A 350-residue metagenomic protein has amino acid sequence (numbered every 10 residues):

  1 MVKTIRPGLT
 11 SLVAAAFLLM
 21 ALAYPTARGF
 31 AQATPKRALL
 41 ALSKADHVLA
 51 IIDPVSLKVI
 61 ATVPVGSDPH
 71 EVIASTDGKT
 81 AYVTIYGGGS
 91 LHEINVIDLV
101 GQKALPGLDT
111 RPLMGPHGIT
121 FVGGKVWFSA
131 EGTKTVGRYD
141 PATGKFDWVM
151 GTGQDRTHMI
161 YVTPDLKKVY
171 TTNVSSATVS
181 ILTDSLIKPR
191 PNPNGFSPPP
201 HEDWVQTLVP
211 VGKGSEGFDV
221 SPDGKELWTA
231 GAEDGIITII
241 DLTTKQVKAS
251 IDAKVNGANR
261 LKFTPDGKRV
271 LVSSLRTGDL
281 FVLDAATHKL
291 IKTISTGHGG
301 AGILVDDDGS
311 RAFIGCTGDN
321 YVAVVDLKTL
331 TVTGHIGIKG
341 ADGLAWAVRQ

Functional and structural regions predicted by a protein language model:
V2-A16, A23: Bacterial N-terminal signal peptides that target proteins for export
A16-Q350: Predominantly soluble domains enriched in secretory-pathway, periplasmic, or organellar proteins
